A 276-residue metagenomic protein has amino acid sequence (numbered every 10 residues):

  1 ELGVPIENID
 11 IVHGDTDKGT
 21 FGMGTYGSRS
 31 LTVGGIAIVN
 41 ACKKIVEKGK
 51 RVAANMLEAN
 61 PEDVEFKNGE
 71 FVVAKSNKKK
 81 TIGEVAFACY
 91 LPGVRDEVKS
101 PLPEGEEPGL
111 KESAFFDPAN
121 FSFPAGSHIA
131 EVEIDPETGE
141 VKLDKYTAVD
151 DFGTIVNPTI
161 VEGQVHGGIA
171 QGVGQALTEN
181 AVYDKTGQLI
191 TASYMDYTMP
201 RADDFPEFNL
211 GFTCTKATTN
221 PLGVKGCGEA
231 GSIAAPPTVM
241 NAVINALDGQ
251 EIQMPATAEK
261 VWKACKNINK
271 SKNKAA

Functional and structural regions predicted by a protein language model:
E1-A276: C-terminal catalytic domains of large/alpha subunits in multi-subunit enzymes
